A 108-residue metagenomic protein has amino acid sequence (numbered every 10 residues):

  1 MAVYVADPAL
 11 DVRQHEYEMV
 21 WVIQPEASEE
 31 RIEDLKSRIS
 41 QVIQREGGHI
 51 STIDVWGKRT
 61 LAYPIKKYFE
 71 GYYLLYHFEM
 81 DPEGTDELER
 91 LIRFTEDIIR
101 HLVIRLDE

Functional and structural regions predicted by a protein language model:
A2-E108: Structured, basic alpha/beta domains of bacterial-type, RNA-associated proteins
